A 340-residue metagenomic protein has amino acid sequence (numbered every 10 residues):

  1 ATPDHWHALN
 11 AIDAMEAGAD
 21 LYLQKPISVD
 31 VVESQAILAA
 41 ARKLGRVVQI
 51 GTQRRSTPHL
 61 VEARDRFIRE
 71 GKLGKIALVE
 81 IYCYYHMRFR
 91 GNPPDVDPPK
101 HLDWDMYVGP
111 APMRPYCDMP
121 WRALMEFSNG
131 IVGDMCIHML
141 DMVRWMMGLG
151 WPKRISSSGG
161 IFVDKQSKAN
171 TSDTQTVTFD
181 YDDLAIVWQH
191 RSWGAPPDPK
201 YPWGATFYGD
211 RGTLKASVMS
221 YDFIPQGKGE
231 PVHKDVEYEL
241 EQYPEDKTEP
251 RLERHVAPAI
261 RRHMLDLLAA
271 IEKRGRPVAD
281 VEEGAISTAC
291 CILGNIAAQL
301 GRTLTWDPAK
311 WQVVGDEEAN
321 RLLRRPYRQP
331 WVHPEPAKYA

Functional and structural regions predicted by a protein language model:
A1, H5, S28-V31, D134-I137 (+1 more regions): Conserved phosphate-coordination/catalytic loops
P3-D4, A8-S56, G71: Beta-strand-loop-alpha-helix segment that lines the small-molecule cofactor/substrate pocket of alpha/beta enzymes
A40-K43, R66-R69, V96-P98: Short, hinge-like loop/turn segments at secondary-structure boundaries
V61-E62, K72-K75, E80, Y84-E282 (+1 more regions): Contiguous beta-strand/loop segments that form the cofactor/metal-binding neighborhood of enzyme cores
